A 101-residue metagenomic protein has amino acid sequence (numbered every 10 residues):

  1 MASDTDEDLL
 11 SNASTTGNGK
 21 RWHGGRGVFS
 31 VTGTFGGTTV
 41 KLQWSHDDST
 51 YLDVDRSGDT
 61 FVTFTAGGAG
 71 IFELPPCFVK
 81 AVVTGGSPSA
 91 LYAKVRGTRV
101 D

Functional and structural regions predicted by a protein language model:
M1-H23: Transition segment at domain starts
A2-E7, D48-S57: Surface-exposed loop/edge segments in extracytoplasmic proteins
D8-L9, K41, E73, A90: Acidic/proline-rich low-complexity IDRs
T16-G24, D55-D101: Beta-sandwich interaction modules
G25-F29: Structural beta-strand segments of beta-rich domains
T34-T39: Short proline/glycine-enriched turn/loop motifs at strand-loop junctions of beta-rich domains
Q43-S45: Conserved Ser/Thr-centered positions that define the repeating blades of beta-propeller domains
